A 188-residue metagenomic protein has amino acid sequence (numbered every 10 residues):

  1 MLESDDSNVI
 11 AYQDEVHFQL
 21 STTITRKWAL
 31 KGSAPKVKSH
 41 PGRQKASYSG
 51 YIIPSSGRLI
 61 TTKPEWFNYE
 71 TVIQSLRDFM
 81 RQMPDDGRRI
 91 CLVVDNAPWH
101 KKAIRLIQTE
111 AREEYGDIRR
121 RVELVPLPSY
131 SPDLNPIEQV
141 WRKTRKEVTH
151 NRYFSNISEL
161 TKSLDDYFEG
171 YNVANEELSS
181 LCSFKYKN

Functional and structural regions predicted by a protein language model:
M1-N188: Short functional hotspots at interaction and active-site rims
